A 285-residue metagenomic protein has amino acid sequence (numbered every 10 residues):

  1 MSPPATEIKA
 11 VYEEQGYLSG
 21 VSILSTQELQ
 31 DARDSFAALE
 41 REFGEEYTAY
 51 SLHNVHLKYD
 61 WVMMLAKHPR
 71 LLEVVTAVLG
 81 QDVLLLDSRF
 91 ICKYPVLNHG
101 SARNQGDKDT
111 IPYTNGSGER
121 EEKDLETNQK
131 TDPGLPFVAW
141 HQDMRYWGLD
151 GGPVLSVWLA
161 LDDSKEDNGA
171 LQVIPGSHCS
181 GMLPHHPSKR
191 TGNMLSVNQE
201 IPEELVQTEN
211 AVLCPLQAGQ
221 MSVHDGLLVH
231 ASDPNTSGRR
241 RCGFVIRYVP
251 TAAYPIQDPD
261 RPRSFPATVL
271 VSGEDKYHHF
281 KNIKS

Functional and structural regions predicted by a protein language model:
M1-W140, R145-G148, H185-H186, P259-R261 (+1 more regions): Non-heme Fe(II)-dependent double-stranded beta-helix
A10, S117-E121, S164-V229, D233 (+1 more regions): Double-stranded beta-helix
L39-E42, Q81, S164, S180 (+1 more regions): Phosphate/oxyanion-binding loops and surfaces in catalytic or ligand/nucleic-acid-binding neighborhoods
E42, L183, M221-V223, L227-S285: Non-heme Fe(II)/2-oxoglutarate
K58, L86, P153, D167-G169 (+2 more regions): Residues that flank catalytic or metal-binding motifs in active/ligand-binding sites
Q81, P133, M144, L149 (+2 more regions): Active-site region of the double-stranded beta-helix
P136, L149-P153, T236-R240: A generic structural micro-feature
H141, G148-E166, P215-A218, V223 (+1 more regions): Short, conserved beta-strand element in jelly-roll/cupin
